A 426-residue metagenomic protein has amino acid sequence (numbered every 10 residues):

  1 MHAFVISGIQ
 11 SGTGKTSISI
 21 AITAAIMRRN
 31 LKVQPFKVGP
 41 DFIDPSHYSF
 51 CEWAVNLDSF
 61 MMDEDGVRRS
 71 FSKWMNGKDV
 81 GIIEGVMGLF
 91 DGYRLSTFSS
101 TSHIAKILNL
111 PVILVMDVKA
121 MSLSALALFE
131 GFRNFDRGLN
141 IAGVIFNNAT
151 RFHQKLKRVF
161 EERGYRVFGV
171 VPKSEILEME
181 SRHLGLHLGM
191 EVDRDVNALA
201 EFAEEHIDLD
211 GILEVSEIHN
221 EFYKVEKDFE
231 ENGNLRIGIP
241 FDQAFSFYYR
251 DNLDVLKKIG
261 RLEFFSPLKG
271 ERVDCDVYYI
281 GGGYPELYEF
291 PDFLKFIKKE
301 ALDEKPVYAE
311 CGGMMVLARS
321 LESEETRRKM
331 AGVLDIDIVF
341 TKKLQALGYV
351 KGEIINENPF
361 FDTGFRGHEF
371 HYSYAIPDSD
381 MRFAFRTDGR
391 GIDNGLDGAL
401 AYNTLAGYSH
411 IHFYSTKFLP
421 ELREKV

Functional and structural regions predicted by a protein language model:
H2-G14, T23-L108, M116-A142, F152-Q154: ATP-dependent carboxylate-amine ligase catalytic core
I18: Hydrophobic positions on the alpha1 helix immediately C-terminal to the Walker A/P-loop
F71-S72, L177-V192, D276-I280, G348-V350: Short, surface-exposed amphipathic charged segments that create phosphate/polyanion-binding patches used for binding
L123-F229: Internal gly/pro-rich beta-alpha loop/helix module that stabilizes soluble enzyme cofactors or their anionic handles
M190-G233, F241-F245, D397-V426: Acyltransferase
F229-E300: Phosphate-binding active sites in nucleotide-utilizing proteins
E231-N232, F245-V255, L347-V426: C-terminal and late-domain segments of enzyme folds
Y284-E357: Cysteine-nucleophile active-site neighborhood
